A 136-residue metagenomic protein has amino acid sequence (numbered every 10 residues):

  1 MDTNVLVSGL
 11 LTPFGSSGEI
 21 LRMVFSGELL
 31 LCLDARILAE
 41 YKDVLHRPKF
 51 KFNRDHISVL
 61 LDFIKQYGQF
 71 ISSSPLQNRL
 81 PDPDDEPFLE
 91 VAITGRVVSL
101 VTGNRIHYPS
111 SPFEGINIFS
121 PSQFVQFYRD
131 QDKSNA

Functional and structural regions predicted by a protein language model:
M1, L11-H46: PIN/NYN-family metal-dependent endoribonuclease catalytic core
T3, A35, G103-R105: Short secondary-structure boundary segments
A35, S74, S122: Residues at the C-termini of beta-strands that transition into short coil/loop
F50-K51: Membrane interface segments of multi-pass transport proteins and intramembrane proteases
R54-K65: Short, well-structured alpha-helical segments
Q66-R105: Active-site neighborhoods of divalent-metal-dependent phosphate/nucleic-acid chemistry enzymes
E86, I93, V98, R105-A136: Acidic, PIN/NYN-like endoribonuclease modules and their adjacent C-terminal/linker elements
